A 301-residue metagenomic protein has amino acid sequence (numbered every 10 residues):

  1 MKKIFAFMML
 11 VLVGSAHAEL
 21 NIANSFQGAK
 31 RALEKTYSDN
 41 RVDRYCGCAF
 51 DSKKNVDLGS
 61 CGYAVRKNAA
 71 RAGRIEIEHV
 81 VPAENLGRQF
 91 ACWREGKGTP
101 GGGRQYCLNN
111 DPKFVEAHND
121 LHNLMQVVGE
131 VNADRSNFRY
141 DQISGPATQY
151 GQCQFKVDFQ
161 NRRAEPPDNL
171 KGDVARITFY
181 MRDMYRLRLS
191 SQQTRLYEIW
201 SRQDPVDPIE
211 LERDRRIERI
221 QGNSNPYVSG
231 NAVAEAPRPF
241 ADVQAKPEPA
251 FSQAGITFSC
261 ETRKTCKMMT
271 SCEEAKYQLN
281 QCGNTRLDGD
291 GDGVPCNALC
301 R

Functional and structural regions predicted by a protein language model:
M1-I4: Positively charged n-region of N-terminal signal peptides that target proteins for export
M9-A18: Hydrophobic h-region of N-terminal signal peptides that target proteins for export in Gram-negative bacteria
E19-R74, Y197, I209-E210, I217: Aromatic-lined ligand-binding clefts that engage carbohydrates, nucleic acids, or primary amines
R44-C46, G59, F90, Q105 (+6 more regions): Extracellular secreted precursors and ectodomains with disulfide-bonded cysteine-rich loops/domains
C48-F50, Y63, N109, E130 (+7 more regions): Disulfide-rich extracellular modules and peptides
K53-G62, N68-R71, N137, Q160-R162 (+2 more regions): Extracellular/mature segments of secreted proteins
V65-E248: Domain-level detector of nuclease and nuclease-like folds in predominantly extracellular/periplasmic contexts
A245-D290, C296-R301: Calcium-binding acidic motifs and repeat modules
